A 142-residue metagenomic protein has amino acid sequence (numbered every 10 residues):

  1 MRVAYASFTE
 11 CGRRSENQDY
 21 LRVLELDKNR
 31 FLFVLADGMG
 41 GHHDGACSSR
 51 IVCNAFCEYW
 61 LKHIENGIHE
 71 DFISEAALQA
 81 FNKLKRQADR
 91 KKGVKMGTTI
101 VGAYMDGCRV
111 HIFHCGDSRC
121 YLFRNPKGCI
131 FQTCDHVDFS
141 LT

Functional and structural regions predicted by a protein language model:
M1-T142: PP2C/PPM-type serine/threonine phosphatase catalytic domain
